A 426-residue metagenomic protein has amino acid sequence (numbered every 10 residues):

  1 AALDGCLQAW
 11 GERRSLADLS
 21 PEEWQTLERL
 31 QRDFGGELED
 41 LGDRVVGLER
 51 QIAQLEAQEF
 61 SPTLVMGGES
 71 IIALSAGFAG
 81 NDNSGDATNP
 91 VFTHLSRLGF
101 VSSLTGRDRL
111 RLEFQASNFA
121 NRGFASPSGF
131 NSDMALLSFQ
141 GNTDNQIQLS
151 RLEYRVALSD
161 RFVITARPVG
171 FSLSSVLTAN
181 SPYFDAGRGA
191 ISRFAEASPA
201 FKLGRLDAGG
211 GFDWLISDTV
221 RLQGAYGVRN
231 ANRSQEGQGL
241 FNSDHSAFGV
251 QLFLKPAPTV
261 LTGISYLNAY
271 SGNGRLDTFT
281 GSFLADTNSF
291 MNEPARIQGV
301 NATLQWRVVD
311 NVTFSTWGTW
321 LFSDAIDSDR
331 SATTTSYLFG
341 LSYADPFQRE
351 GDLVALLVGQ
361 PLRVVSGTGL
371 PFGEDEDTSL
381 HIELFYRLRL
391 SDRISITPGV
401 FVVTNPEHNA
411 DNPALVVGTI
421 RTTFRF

Functional and structural regions predicted by a protein language model:
A1-G85: N-terminal periplasmic/intermembrane-space "pro-region" immediately following the signal or transit peptide
G67-I71, E113-Q115, R167-V169, Q223-G227 (+5 more regions): Transmembrane beta-strands of outer-membrane beta-barrel proteins
G85-A231, F253-A257, L338-S366: Outer membrane beta-barrel
T88-H94, Q146-S150, G204-A208, D244-F248 (+4 more regions): Residues that define the transmembrane beta-barrel architecture of outer-membrane proteins
G106-L110, R161-I164, D218-G224, P258-I264 (+6 more regions): Repeated loop/turn-to-beta-strand initiation elements of outer-membrane beta-barrel proteins
D160-R161, S181-T303, W317-L321: Signature for the C-terminal beta-barrel architecture of outer-membrane proteins
S265-P294, N301-Q305, S315-A410: Outer membrane beta-barrel transmembrane domains
L341, A414-F426: Outer-membrane beta-barrel "beta-signal"
